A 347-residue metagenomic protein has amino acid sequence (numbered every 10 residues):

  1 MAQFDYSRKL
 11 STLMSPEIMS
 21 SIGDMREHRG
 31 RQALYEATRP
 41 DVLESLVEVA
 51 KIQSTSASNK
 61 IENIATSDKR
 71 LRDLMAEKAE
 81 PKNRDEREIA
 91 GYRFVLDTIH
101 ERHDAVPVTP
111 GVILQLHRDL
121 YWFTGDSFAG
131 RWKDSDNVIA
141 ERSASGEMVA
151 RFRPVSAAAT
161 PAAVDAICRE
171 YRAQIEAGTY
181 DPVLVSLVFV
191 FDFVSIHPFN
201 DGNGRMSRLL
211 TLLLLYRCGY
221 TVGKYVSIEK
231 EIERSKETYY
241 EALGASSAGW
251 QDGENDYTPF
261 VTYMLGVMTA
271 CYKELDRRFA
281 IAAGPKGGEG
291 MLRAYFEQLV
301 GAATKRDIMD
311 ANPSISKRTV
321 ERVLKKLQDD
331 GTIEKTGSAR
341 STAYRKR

Functional and structural regions predicted by a protein language model:
M1-R347: FIC/Doc superfamily catalytic core
